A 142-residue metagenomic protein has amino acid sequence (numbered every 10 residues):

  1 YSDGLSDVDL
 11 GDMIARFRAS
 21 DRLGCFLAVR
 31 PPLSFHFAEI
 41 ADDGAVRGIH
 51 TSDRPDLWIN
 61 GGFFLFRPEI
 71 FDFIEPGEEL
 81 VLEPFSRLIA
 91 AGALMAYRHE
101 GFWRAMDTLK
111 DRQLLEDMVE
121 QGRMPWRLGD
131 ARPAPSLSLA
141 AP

Functional and structural regions predicted by a protein language model:
Y1-S2: Active-site acidic Asp-centered loop
L5-R18, R30-P32, A45-A140: Catalytic-core segments of class I nucleotidyltransferases/pyrophosphorylases that form NMP-activated intermediates
L23-G24, A93: Residues at the starts of beta-strands that form the adenosine-phosphate
G24-I40, R54: Short beta-strand-to-loop element that shapes/binds the nucleotide-sugar donor at the catalytic cleft/hinge
